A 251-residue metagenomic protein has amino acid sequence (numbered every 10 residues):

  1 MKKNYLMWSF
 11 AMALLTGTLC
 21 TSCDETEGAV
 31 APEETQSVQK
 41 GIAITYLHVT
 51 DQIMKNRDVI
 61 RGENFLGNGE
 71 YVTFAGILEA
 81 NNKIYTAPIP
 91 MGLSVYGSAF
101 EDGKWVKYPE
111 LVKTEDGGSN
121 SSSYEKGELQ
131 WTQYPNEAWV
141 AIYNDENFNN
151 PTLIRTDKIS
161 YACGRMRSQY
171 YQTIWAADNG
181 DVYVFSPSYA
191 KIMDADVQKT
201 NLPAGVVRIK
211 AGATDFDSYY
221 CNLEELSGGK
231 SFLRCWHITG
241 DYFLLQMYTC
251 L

Functional and structural regions predicted by a protein language model:
G17-S22: C-terminal motif of bacterial Sec signal peptides marking the signal peptidase cleavage site
E25-L93, D145: Acidic/polar, low-complexity intrinsically disordered N-terminal segments immediately downstream of a Sec signal
A29, Q36, G67-E79, C163-I174 (+1 more regions): Repeated scaffold domains used in trafficking and secretory/extracellular systems, primarily beta-propellers
H48-K55, E101-N149, Q198-T214, L251: Beta-propeller blade signature
T50-G69, D116-G118, Y124, N150-S160 (+2 more regions): Beta-propeller fold detector
N81-N82, N179-D181, G240-Y242: Short coil/turn segments that connect the beta-strands within blades of beta-propeller domains
Y134-I209: Loop-centered beta-sheet repeat module
V184-L251: Long, well-ordered mid-to-C-terminal structural blocks that present hydrophobic/aromatic surfaces
